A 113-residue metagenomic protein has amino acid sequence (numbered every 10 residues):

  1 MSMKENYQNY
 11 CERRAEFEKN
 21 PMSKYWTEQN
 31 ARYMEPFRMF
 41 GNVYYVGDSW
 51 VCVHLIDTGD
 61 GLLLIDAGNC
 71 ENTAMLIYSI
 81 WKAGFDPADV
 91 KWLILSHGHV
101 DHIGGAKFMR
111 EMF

Functional and structural regions predicted by a protein language model:
M1-M3, M22, M34, M39 (+2 more regions): Detector for methionine-enriched segments
M1-Y33: N-terminal pre-domain segments of enzymes
S23, L64-I65, I94-L95: A generic structural signal for short
Q29-P87: Conserved beta-strand hairpin/beta-sheet module of binuclear metal-dependent hydrolase folds, prominently
T73-F113: Active-site metal-binding motif and surrounding structural segment of the metallo-beta-lactamase
